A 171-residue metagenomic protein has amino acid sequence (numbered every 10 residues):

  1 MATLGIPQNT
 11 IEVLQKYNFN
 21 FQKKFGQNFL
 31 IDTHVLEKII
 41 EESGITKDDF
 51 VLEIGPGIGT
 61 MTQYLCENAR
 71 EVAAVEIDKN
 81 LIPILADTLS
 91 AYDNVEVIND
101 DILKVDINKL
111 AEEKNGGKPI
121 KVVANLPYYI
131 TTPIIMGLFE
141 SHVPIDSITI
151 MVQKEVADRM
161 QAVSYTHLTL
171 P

Functional and structural regions predicted by a protein language model:
M1-L168: Catalytic cores of RNA-modifying enzymes
